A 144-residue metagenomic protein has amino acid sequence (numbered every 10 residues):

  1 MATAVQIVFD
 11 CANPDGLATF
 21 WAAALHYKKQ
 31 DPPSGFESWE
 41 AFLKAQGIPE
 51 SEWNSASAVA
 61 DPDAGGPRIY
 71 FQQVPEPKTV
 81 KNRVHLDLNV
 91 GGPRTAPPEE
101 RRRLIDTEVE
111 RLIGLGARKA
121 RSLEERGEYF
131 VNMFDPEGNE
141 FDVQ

Functional and structural regions predicted by a protein language model:
A2-F9, D15, T19, A23-L25 (+6 more regions): Vicinal oxygen chelate
W39-E40: Short cysteine/histidine-rich metal-coordination sites, predominantly Zn2+-binding motifs
E52: Hydrophobic small-molecule pocket/channel-lining residues, especially in calycin-type beta-barrels
T95: Active-site-adjacent beta->alpha loops and helix N-cap segments on the catalytic face of soluble alpha/beta enzymes
